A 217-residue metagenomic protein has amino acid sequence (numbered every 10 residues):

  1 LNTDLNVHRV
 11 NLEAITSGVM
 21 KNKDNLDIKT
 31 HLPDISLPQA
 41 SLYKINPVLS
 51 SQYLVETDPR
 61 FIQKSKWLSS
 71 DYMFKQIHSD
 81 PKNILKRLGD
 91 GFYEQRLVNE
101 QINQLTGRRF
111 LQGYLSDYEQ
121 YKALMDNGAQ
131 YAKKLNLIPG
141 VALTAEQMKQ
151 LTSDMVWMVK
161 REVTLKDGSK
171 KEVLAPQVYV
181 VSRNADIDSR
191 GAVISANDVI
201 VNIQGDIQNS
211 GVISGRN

Functional and structural regions predicted by a protein language model:
L1-N217: Binding/recognition "hotspot" determinant
